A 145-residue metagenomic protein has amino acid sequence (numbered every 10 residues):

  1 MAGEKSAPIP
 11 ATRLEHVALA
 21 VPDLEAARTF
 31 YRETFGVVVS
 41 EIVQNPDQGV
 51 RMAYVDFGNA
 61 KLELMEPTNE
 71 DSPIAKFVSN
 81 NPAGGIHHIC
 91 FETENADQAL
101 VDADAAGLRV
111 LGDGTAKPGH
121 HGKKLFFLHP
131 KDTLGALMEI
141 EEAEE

Functional and structural regions predicted by a protein language model:
A2-A26, G84-T93, E142-E145: N-terminal beta-strand motif that seeds the catalytic metal site of vicinal oxygen chelate
A2-I9, A53-D56, E63, D97-E145: Vicinal oxygen chelate
L14, V21, Y31, V37 (+6 more regions): Short, structured motif recognition centered on aromatic/hydrophobic residues
A26, Q44-Q48: Short glycine/proline-centered loop/turn elements that form peptide/ligand docking sites
A27-R32, A103: Conserved active-site tyrosine of GNAT-family acetyltransferases
R32-V39, G107-V110: Conserved acetyl-CoA-binding loop of GNAT-fold acetyltransferases
S79-A105: Short, solvent-exposed interaction modules
